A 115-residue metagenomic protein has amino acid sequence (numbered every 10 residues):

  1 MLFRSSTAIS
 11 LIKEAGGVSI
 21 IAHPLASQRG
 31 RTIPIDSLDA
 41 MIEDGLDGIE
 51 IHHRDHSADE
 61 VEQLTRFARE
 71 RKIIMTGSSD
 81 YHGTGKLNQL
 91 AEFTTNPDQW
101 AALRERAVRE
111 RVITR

Functional and structural regions predicted by a protein language model:
M1-L2: Short, small-residue-biased leader/transition segments that mark boundaries at the very start of proteins
I9-I21, L25-R115: Charged catalytic cores and adjacent phosphate/nucleic-acid-binding surfaces used for phosphate/nucleic-acid chemistry
